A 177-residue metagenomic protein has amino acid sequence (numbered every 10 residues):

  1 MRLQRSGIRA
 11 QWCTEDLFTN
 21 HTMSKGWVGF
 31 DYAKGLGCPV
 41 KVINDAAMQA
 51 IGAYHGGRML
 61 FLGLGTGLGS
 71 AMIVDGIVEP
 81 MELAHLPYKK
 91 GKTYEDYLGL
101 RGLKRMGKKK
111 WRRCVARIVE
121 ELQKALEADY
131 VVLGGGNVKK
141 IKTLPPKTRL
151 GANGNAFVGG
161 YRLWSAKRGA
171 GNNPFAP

Functional and structural regions predicted by a protein language model:
M1-R58, Y97-L98, P146-R168: Glycine-rich phosphate-binding loop and adjoining helix at the ATP-binding site of ATP-dependent phosphoryl-transfer
C13-T14, S70, I141: Glycine/Thr-rich phosphate-binding loops of Rossmann-like dinucleotide-binding domains
V28-Q49, V78-R117: Glycine-rich phosphate-binding loop plus the immediately following alpha-helix
A47, G67, N137-V138: Catalytic metal-binding/acid-base residues of hydrolase active sites
G52-G56, F61-L64, Q123-A125: Solvent-exposed alpha-helices and their adjacent loops that cap or buttress functional pockets in soluble metabolic
A53-Y54, M72-V74, M81-L83, T143-L144 (+1 more regions): Short, well-ordered secondary-structure micro-motifs
M59-L83: Gly/Thr-rich phosphate-binding beta-strand-loop-beta motif of the actin/hexokinase/Hsp70
K92-V132, G136-P177: Adenine-nucleotide phosphate-binding core of ATP-dependent small-molecule kinases
